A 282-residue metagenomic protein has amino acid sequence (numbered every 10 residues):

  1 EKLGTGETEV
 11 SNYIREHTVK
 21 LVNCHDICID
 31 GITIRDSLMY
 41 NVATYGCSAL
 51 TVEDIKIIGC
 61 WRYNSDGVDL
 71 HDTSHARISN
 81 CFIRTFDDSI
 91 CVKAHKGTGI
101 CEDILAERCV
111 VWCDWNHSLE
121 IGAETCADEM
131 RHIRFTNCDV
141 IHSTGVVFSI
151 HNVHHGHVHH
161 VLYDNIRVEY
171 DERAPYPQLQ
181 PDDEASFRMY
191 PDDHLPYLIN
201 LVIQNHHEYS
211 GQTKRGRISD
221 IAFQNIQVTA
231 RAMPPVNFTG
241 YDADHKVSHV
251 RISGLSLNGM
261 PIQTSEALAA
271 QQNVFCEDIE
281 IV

Functional and structural regions predicted by a protein language model:
E1-V282: Extracellular/periplasmic carbohydrate-active domains that bind, remodel, or depolymerize complex polysaccharides
